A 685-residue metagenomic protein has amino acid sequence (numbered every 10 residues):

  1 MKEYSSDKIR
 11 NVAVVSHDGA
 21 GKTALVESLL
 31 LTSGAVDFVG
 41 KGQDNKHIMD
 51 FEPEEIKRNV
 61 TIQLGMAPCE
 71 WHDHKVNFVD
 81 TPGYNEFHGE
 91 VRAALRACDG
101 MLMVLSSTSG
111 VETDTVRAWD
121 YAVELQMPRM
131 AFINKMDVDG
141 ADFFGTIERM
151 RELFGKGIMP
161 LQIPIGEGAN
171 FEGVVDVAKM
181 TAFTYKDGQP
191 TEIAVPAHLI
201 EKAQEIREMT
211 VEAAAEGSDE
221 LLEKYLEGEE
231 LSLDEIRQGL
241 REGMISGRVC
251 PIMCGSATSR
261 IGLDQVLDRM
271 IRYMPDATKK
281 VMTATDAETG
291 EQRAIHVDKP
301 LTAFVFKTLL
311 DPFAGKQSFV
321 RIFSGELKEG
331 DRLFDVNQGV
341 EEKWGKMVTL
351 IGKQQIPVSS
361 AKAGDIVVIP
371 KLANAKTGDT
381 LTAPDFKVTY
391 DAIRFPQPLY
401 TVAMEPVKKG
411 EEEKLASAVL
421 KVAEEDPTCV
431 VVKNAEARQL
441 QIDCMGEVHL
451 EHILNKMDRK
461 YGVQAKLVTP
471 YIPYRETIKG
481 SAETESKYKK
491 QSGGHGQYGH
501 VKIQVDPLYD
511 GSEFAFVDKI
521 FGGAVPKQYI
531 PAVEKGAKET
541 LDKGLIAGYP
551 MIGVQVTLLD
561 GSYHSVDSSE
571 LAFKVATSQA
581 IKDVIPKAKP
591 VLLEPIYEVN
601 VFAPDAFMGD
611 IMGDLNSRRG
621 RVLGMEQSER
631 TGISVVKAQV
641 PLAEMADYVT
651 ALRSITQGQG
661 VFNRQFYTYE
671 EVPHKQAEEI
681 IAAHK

Functional and structural regions predicted by a protein language model:
M1-K685: Structural and coupling elements of P-loop NTPases
